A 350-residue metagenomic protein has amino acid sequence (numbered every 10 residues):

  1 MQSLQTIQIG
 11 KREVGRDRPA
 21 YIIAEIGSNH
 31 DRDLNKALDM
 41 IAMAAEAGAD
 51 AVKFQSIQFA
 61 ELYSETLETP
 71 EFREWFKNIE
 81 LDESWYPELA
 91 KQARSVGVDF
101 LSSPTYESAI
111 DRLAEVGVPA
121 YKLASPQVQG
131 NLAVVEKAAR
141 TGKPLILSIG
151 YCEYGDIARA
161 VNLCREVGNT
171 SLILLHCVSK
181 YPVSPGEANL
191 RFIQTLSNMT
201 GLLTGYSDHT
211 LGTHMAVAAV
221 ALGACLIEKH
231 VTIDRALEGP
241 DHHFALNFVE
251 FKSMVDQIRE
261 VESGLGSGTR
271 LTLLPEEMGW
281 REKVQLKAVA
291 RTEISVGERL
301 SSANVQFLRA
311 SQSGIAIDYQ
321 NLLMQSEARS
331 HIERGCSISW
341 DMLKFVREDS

Functional and structural regions predicted by a protein language model:
M1-S350: Catalytic cores and adjacent flexible loops of soluble metabolic enzymes that perform enolate/carbanion chemistry on
